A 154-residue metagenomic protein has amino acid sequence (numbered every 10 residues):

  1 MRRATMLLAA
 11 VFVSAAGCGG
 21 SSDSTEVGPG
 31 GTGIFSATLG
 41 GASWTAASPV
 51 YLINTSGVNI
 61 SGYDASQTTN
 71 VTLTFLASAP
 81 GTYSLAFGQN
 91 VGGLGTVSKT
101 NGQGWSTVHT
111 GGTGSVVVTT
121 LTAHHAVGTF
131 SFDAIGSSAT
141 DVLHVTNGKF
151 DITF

Functional and structural regions predicted by a protein language model:
M1-G17: Sec-dependent bacterial lipoprotein signal peptides
V13-A37: Bacterial Sec-dependent N-terminal signal peptides
S14-A15, A42, D133, T153: Charged, amphipathic alpha-helical interaction segments
A16, G40, V127: Short glycine-rich loop/turn motifs that provide flexible caps or phosphate-binding loops at active sites
G28-G30, H109-G111, L143: Short solvent-exposed loop/turn micro-motifs enriched in small/polar/acidic residues
F35-T38, T45, P49-H125, I135: Surface-exposed helix/loop patches within compact recognition domains
T119-F154: C-terminal or internal capping secondary-structure element at the end of a domain, subdomain, or sheet
